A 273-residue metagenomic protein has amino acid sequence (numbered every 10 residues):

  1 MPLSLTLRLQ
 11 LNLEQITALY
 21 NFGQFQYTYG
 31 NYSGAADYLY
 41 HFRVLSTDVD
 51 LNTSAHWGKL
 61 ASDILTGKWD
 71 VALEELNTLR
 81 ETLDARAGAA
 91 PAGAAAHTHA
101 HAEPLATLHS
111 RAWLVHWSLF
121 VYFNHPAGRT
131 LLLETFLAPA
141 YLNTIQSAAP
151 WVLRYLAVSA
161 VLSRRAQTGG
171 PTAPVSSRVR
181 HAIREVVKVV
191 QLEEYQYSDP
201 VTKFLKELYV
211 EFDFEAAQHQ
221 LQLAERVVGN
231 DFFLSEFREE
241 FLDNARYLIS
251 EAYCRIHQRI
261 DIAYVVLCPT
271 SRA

Functional and structural regions predicted by a protein language model:
M1-A273: Extended alpha-helical scaffold regions
